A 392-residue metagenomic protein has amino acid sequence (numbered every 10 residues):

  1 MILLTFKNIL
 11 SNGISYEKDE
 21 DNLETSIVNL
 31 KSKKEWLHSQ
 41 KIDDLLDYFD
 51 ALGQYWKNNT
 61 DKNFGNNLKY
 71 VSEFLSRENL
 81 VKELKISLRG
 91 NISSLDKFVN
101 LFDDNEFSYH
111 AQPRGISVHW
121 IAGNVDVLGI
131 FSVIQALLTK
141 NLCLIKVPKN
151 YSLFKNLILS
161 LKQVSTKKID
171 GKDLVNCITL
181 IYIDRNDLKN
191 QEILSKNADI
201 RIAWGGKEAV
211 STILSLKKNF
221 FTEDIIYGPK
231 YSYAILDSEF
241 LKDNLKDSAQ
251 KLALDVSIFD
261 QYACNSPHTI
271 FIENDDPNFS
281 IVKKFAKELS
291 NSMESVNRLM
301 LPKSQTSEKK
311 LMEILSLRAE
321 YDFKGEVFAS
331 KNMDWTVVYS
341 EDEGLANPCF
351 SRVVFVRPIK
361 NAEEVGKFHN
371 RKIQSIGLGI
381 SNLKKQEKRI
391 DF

Functional and structural regions predicted by a protein language model:
M1-R114: N-terminal Rossmann-like NAD(P)+-binding subdomain of aldehyde/semialdehyde dehydrogenases
D96-S165: Conserved small-residue-rich beta-alpha loop and adjacent elements that most often cradle the phosphate/pyrophosphate
F102-I121, Y182-E192, D334-F350: Donor nucleotide-activated moiety binding/catalytic core segment of transferases that use nucleotide-activated donors
H119-G123, K146-P148, I183-D184, A203-G206 (+4 more regions): Short His-Asn-centered micro-motif
L157-Q163, T212-K217, K284-L289, K384-F392: Short, aromatic/basic amphipathic alpha-helical patches
D170-D276: Conserved NAD(P)+-binding/catalytic subdomain of aldehyde/semialdehyde dehydrogenases
Q250, I258-G377, E387-F392: NAD(P)-dependent aldehyde/semialdehyde dehydrogenase
